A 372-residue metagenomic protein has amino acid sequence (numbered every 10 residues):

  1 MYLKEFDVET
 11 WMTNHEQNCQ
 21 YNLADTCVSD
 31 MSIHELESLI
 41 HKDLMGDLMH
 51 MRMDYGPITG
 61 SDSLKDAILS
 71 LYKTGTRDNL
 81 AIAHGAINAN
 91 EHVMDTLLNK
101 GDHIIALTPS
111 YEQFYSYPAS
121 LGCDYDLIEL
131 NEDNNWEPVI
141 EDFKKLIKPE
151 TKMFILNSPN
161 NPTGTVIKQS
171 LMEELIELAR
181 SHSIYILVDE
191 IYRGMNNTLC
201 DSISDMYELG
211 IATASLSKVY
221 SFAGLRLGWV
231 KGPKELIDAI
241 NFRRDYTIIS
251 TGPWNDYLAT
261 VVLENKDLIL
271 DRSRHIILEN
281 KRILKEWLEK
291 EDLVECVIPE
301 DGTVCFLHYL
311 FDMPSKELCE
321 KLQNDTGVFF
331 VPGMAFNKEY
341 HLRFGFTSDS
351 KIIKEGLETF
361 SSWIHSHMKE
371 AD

Functional and structural regions predicted by a protein language model:
Y2-G85, H92, H367-D372: N-terminal small-domain helix-loop-helix segment of the aminotransferase-like
A24, T260, I276-K285, C296-Y309 (+1 more regions): Conserved glycine-rich beta-strand-loop-beta hairpin in the small C-terminal domain of fold type I
T74, K145, D312-M313, K321-F330 (+1 more regions): PLP-dependent enzyme catalytic core of the Aspartate aminotransferase-like
T96-P118: Conserved PLP-anchoring active-site segment centered on the Schiff-base-forming lysine
D102, C123, S181-Y185, E208: A short helix->loop->beta-strand "cap" motif at the edges of active sites that frequently abuts
L121, S181-H182, E291, T326 (+1 more regions): Helix C-cap/helix->beta junction micro-motif
E132-T198: Active-site phosphate-binding strand-loop segment of PLP-dependent enzymes
E208-L278, R282-W287, E358: Conserved core segment of the aminotransferase class I/II
